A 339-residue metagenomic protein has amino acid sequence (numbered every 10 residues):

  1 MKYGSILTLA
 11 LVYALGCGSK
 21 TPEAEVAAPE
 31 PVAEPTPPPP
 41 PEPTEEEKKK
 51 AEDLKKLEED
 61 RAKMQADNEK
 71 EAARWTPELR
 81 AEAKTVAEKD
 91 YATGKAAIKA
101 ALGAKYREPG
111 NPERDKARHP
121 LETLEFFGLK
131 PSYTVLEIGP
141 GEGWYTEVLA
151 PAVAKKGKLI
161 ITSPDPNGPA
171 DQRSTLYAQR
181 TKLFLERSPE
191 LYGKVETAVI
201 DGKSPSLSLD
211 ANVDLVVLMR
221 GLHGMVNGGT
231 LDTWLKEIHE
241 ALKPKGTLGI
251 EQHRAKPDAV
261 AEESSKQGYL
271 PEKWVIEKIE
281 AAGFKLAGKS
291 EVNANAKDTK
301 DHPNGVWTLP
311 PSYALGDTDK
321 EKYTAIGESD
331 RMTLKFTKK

Functional and structural regions predicted by a protein language model:
C17-K20: Bacterial signal peptide processing site
T93-K130: Class I SAM-dependent methyltransferase Rossmann-like catalytic core, especially the SAM/SAH-binding loop
K130-G141: Conserved class I S-adenosyl-L-methionine
A150-P151, L231-G246: A short glycine-rich, Lys/Arg-flanked "PGG" loop and its adjoining helix->strand segment in the class I
L159-T162, K245-H253: Conserved beta-strand signature within the Rossmann-like core of class I S-adenosyl-L-methionine
Q172-P205: S-adenosyl-L-methionine
D201-G202, G224-E237: A short, conserved alpha-helix within the catalytic core of class I
S206-V216: A short acidic, Gly/Pro-enriched loop at the edge of an enzyme's catalytic core that lines a small-molecule cofactor
